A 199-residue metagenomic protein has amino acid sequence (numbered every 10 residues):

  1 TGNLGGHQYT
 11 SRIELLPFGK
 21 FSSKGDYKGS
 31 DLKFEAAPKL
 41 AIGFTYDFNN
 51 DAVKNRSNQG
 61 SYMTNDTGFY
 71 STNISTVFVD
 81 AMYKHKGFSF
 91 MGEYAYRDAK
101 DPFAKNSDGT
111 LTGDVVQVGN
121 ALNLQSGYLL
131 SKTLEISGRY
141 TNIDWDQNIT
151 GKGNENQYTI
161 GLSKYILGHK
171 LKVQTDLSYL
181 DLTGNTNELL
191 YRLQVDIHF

Functional and structural regions predicted by a protein language model:
T1-L4, Q147-E155, D181-E188: Solvent-exposed loop/turn segments connecting transmembrane beta-strands in outer-membrane beta-barrel proteins
L4, E14-F18, S23-D146: Detector for outer-membrane/organellar transmembrane beta-barrel domains, recognizing the amphipathic beta-strand
G6-Q8, A37, I74, G119 (+3 more regions): Membrane-spanning beta-strands of outer-membrane beta-barrel proteins
Y9-K20, L162-K164, L171, N187-F199: Outer-membrane beta-barrel "beta-signal"
D47-N49, V53, V173-L193: Outer-membrane beta-barrel translocator/channel fold
Y83-G87, I166-G168, F199: A generic beta-sheet turn/junction motif
M91-E93, I136-R139, G161-S163, L171-L177: Conserved active-site loop/cleft motifs that coordinate metal ions or position small ligands
N142-D146, L167-H169, L180-L182: Short Gly/Pro-enriched loop/turn and capping motifs at secondary-structure junctions
